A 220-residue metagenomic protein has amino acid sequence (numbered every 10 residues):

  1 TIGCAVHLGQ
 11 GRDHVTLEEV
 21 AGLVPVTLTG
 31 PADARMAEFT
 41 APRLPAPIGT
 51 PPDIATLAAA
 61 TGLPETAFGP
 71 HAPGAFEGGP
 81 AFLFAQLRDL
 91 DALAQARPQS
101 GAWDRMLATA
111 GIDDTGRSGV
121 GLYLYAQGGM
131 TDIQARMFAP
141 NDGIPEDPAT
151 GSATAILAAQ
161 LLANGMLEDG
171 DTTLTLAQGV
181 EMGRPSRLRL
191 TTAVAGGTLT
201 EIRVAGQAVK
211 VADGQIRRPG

Functional and structural regions predicted by a protein language model:
T1-G220: Active-site proximal loop and beta-alpha junction motif in alpha/beta enzyme cores
